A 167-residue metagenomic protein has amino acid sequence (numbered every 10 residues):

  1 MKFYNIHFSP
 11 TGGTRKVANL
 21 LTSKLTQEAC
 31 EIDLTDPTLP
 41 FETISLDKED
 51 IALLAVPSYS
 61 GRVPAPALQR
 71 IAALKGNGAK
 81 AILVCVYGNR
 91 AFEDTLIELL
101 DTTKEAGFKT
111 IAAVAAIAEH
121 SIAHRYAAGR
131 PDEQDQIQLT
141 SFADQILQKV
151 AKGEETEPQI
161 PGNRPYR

Functional and structural regions predicted by a protein language model:
K2-H7, T11-D36, E42-R167: FMN-binding flavodoxin-like domain, especially the glycine-rich phosphate-binding loop
